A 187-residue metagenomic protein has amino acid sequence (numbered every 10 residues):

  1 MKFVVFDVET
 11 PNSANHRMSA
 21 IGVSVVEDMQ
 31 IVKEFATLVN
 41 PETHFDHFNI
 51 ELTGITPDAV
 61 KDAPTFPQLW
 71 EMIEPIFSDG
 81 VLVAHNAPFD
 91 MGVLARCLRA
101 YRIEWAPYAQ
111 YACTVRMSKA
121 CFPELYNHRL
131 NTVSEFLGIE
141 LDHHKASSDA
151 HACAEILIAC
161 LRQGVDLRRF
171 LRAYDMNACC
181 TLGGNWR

Functional and structural regions predicted by a protein language model:
M1-Y101, W105-A109, P123-E124, H128-H143: Conserved non-catalytic scaffold segment of RNase H-like nuclease domains
T10-N12, R116, A152: Short, glycine/acidic-enriched loop or turn micro-motifs at the edges of active sites
L94, M117, C153-L157: Buried hydrophobic packing segments
A106-S118: Conserved beta-strand -> loop -> alpha-helix junction used to position metal-binding or nucleic-acid-contacting
K145-A159: Acidic, divalent-metal-coordinating active-site segment for phosphoryl/phosphodiester hydrolysis, typified by short
I156-R187: Acidic two-metal-ion nuclease catalytic site recognized across multiple nuclease folds, prominently DnaQ/RNase D-T
